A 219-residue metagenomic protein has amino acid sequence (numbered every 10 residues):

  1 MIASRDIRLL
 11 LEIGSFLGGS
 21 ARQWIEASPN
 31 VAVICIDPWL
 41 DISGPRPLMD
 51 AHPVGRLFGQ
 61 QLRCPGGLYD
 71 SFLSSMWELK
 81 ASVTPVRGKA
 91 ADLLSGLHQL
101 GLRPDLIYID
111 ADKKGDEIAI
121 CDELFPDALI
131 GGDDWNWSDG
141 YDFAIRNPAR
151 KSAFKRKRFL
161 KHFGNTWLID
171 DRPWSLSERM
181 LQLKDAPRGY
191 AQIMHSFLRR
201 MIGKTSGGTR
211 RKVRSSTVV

Functional and structural regions predicted by a protein language model:
A3-V218: S-adenosylmethionine/decaboxylated-SAM
